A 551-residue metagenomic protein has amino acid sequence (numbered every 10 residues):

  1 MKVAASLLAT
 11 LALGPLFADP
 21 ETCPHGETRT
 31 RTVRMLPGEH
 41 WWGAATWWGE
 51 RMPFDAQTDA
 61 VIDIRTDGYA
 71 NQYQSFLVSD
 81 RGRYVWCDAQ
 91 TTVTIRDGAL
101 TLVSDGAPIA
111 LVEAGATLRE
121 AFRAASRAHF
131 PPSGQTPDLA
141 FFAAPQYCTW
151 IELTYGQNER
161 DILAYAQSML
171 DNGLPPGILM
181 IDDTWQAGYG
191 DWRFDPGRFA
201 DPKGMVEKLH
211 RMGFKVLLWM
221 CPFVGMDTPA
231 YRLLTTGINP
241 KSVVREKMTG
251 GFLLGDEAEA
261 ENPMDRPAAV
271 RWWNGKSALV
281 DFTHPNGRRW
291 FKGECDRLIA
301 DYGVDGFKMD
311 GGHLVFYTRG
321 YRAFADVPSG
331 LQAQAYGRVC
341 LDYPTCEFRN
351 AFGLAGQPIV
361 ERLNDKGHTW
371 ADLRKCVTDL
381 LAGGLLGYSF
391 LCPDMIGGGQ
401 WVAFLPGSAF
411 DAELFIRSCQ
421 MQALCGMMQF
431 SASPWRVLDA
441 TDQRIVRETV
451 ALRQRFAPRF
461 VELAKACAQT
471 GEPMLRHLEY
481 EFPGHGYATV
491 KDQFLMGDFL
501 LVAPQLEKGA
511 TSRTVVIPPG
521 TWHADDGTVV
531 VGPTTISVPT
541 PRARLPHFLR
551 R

Functional and structural regions predicted by a protein language model:
S6-A12: Bacterial N-terminal signal peptides
G14-A140, E159-D171, E481, S537-R551: Catalytic and substrate-binding clefts that recognize carbohydrates or anionic sugar/phosphate headgroups
P53, P175-R447, E479-F482: Aromatic- and carboxylate-enriched substrate-binding clefts and catalytic-loop regions of carbohydrate-active enzymes
D63-R65, Q72-Q74, G134-T136, Q167-M169 (+8 more regions): Generic recognition of flexible, low-complexity loop/linker segments
N71-S75, D80-G82, Q90, A144 (+5 more regions): Extracellular structured ligand-interaction cores
R83, Q90-T92, E152-L153, Q186 (+11 more regions): Short, glycine-/Ser/Thr-/acidic-enriched flexible segments
A125-G156, P176, D183: An acidic-aromatic substrate-binding cleft motif
S168, N172-G173, D195, K208-K215 (+2 more regions): Carbohydrate-binding surfaces of carbohydrate-active enzymes
